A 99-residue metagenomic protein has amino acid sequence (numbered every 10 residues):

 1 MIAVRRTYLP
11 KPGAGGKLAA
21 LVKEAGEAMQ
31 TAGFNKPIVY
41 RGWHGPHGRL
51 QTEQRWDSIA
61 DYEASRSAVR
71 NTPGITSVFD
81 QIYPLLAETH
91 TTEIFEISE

Functional and structural regions predicted by a protein language model:
M1-I2, E99: Absolute protein N-terminus
A3-Y8: Active-site-flanking beta-strand signature of metal-NTP-handling nucleotidyl enzymes and homologous cyclase-like
L9, E53-R55: Short hydrophobic/aromatic beta-strand micro-patches that form the beta-sheet surface supporting nucleotide- or nucleic
L9-A20: Short, surface-exposed ligand-recognition loops at beta-strand->loop->(often short) alpha-helix junctions that present
P12-A14, S58-A60, S98: Residues that cap or initiate secondary-structure elements
A20, E24-I38, W43, R55-T91: An amphipathic, aromatic/His-enriched active-site/gating alpha helix that lines ligand/cofactor pockets
G45-G48: Short acidic/glycine-enriched loop/turn segments that link adjacent beta-strands
E93-E99: Short, low-order "capping/linker" segments at domain edges
